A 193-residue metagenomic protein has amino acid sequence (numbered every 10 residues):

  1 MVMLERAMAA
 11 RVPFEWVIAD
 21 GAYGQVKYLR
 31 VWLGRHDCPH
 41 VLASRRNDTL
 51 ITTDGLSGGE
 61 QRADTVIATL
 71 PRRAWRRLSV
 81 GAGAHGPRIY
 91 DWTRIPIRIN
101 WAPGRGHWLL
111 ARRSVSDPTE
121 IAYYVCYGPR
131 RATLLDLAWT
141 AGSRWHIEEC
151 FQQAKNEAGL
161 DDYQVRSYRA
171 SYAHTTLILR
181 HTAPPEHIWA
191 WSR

Functional and structural regions predicted by a protein language model:
M1-V17, A22-P39, R46-T49: Conserved, well-structured functional cores that handle cations and Mg-NTP chemistry
V17-Y23, H40, Y124, W145-A154 (+1 more regions): Short, conserved catalytic/metal-binding motifs centered on acidic residues
V26, T52-T53, H174: Short Asp/Glu-rich motifs
Y28, A132-A141, N156-Y172, S192: Short, solvent-exposed helix-loop connector elements
V41-H146: An anionic, glycine-rich sequence signature occurring as long contiguous blocks
L134, I147, A173-L177: Short runs of predominantly hydrophobic/aromatic residues within well-ordered alpha helices that form helix-helix
T175-E186: Short, hydrophobic/amphipathic alpha-helical patches that form generic packing surfaces within helical domains
H187-R193: Conserved nucleotidyltransferase catalytic core and NTase-mimicking acidic/glycine-rich helix/loop elements in nucleic
